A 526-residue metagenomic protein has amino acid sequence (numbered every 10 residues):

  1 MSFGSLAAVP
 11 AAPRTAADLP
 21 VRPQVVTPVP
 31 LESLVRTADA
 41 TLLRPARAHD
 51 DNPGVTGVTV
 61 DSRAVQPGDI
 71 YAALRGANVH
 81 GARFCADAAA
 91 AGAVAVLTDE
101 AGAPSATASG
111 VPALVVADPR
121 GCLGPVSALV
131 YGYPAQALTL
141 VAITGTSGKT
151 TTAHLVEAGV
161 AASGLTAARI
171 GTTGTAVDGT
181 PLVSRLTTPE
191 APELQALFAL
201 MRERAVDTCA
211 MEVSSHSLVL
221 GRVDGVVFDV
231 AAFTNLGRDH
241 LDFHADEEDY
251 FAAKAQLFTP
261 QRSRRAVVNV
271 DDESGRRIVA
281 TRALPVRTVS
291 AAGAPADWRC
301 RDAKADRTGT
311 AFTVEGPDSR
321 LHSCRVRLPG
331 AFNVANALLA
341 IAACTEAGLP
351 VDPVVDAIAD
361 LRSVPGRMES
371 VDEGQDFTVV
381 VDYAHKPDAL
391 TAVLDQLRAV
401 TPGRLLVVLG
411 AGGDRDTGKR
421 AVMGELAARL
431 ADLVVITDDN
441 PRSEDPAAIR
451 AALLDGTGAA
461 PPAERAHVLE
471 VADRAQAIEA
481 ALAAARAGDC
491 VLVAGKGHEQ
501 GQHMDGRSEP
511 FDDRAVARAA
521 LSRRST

Functional and structural regions predicted by a protein language model:
M1-P125, E273, R299-A303, P329 (+4 more regions): N-terminal leader/targeting and accessory segments in enzymes
L34, D69, A88, V126 (+13 more regions): Residue-level signal for inorganic ion chemistry
T37, T98, G102-A108, R204 (+5 more regions): Acidic, Mg2+-coordinating active-site environments of NTP-dependent enzymes
G76-N78, S215-H216, L220, G237-D239 (+5 more regions): Short glycine-rich anion-binding loops that position phosphate/pyrophosphate groups of nucleotides and phosphorylated
G76-V79, V364-G366, D388-A460, D473-R474 (+1 more regions): Active-site beta-alpha connecting loops in nucleotide-dependent enzymes
V94, D229, D432: Receiver (REC) domain switch/active-site residues of two-component response regulators
C122-V270, S274-R282, T401: Phosphate-binding loop of NTP-binding sites
L241, E509-T526: Short, flexible loop segments at boundaries between secondary-structure elements
